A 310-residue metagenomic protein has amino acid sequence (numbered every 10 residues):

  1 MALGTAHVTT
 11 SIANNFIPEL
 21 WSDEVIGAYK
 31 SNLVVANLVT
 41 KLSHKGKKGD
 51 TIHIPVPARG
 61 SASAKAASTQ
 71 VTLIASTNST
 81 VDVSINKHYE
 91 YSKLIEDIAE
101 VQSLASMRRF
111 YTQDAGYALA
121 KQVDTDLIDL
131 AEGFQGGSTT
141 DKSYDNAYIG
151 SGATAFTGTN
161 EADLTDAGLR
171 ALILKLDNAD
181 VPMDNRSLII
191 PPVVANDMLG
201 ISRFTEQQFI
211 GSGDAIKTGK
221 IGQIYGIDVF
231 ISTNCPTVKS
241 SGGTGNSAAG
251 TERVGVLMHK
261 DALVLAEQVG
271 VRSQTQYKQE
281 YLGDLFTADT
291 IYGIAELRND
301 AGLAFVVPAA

Functional and structural regions predicted by a protein language model:
M1-V81, D300-P308: N-terminal "assembly arms/tails" that initiate or stabilize quaternary assembly in self-assembling proteins
T9, G270, Q274-A310: Extended, compositionally biased alpha-helical segments that mediate assembly or anchoring
A28, H53, R59, V71-T72 (+2 more regions): Structured, hydrophobic secondary-structure cores that serve as assembly/anchoring elements
K48-V56, A167-R170, L174-Q268: Extended oligomerization regions of viral-like shell subunits
D50-I52, V81, Y91, D184-R186 (+3 more regions): Structural beta-strand/beta-sheet cores of well-ordered domains, especially the beta-sheet scaffolds that support
A62, V101, N196, T237 (+1 more regions): Residue-level signal for secondary-structure boundary sites
I98-N178, A304-A310: Alpha-helical scaffold segments that mediate packing/assembly in large oligomeric complexes
